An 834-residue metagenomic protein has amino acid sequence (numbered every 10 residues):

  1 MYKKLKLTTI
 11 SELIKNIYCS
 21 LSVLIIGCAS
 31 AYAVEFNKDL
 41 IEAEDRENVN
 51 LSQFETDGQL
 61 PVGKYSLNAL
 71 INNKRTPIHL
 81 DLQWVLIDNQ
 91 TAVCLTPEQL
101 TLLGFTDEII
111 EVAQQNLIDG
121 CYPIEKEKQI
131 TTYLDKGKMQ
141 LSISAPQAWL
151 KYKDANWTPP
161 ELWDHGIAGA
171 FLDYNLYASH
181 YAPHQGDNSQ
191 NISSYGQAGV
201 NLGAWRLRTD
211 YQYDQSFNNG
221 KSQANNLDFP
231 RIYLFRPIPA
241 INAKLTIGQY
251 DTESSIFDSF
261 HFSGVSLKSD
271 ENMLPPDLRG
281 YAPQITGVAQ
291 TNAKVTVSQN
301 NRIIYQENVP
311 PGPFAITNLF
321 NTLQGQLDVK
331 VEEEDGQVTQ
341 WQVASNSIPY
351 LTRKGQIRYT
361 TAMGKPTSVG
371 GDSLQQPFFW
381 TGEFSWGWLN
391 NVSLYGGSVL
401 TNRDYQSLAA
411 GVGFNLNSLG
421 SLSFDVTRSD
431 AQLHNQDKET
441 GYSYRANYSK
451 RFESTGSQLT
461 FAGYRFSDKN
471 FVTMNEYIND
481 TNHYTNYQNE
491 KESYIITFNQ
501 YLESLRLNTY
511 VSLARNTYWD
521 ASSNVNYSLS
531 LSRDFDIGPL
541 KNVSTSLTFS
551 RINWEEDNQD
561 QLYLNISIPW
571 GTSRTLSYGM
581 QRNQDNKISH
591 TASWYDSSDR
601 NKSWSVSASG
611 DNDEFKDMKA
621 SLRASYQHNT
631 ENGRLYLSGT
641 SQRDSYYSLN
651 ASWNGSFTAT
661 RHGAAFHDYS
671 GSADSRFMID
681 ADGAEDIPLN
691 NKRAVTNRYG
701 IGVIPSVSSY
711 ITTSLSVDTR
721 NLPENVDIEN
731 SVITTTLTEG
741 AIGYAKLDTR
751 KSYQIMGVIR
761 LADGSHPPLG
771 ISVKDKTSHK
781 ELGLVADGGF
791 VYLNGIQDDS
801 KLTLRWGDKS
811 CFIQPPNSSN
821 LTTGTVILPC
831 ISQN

Functional and structural regions predicted by a protein language model:
V23, G27, A31-R279, Q584-T658: Post-signal-peptide, soluble extracytosolic/periplasmic N-terminal scaffold domains of envelope/secretory systems
L60-Q83, A293, G683-R693, A762-S778: Short, ordered, surface-exposed loop/turn motifs in non-cytosolic proteins
A69, I285-G287, R676-A681, Y753-L761: A short, amphipathic beta-strand motif
D81, K692-I701, S778-F790: Short, acidic Ser/Thr/Gly-rich low-complexity loop/linker segments typical of extracellular and cell-surface proteins
L86-L95, L319-Q324, I701-D727, T738-E739 (+2 more regions): Short Pro-Gly-centered beta-turn/loop motif in secreted/extracellular proteins
L95, L162-N219, I357-D430, E453 (+2 more regions): Conserved, compact domain cores that house catalytic/ligand-binding motifs in diverse enzymes and effector modules
W149, A178-A182, A204, Y213-F217 (+18 more regions): Transmembrane beta-strands of outer-membrane beta-barrel pores
W163-D164, I192-A204, N225-P239, Q376-S398 (+14 more regions): Feature captures outer-membrane beta-barrel proteins of Gram-negative bacteria and organelles
